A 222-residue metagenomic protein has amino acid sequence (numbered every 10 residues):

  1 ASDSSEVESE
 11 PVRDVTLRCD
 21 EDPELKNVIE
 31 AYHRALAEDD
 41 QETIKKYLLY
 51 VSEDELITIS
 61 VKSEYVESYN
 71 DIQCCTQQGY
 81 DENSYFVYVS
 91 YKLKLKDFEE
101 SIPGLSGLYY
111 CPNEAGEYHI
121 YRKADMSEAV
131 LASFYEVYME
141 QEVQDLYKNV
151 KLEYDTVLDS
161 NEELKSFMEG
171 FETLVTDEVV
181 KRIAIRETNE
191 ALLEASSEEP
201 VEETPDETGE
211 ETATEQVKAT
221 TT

Functional and structural regions predicted by a protein language model:
A1-T222: Mature, Sec-exported extracytoplasmic domains of Gram-positive
